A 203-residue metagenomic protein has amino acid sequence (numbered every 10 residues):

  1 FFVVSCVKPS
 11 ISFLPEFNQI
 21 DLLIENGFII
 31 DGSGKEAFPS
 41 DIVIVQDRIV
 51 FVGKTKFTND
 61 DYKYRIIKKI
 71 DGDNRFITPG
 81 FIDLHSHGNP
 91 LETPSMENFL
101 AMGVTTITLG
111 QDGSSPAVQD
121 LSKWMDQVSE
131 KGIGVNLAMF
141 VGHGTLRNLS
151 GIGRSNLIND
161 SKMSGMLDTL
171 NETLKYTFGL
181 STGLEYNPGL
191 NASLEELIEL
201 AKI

Functional and structural regions predicted by a protein language model:
F13-L22, I29-P79: Histidine-rich, glycine-flanked metal-binding segment
G27, S86: Active-site metal-binding loops of divalent metal-dependent hydrolases
G32, D112, E185: Flexible loop residues that form catalytic and substrate-binding hotspots at small-molecule/glycan-binding clefts
G72-I77, F81, G88, E92-T182 (+1 more regions): Divalent-metal coordination cores built from histidine and acidic residues
G189: Glycine- and other small-residue-rich loops at beta-strand/loop junctions that grip anionic moieties
S193: Active-site-proximal loop/hinge segments that shape catalytic or ion-binding/gating pockets
